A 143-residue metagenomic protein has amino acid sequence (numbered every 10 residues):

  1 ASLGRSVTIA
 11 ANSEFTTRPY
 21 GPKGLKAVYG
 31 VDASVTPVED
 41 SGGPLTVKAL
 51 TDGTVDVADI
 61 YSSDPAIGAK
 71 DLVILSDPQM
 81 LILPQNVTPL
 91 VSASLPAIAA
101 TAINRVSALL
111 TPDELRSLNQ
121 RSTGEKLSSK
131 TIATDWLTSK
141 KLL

Functional and structural regions predicted by a protein language model:
A1, T17-Y20, I98-L143: Ligand-binding clefts/hinges and TM-proximal coupling segments of bilobed small-molecule sensing domains
A1-V47, K126-T131: Bilobed "Venus flytrap"/periplasmic-binding protein-like clamshell domains and structurally analogous long
E14-T17, S63-I67, S94-P96: Solvent-exposed loop/turn segments at secondary-structure junctions within structured extracellular/periplasmic domains
D32, D52-V57, A66-Q79: Ligand-binding "clamshell"
V38, L45-D56, I60-S63: A contiguous pocket-lining binding segment that forms or flanks enzyme active sites
Y61, I74-S76, L81-T88: A post-motif C-terminal structural segment
P84-I98: A bilobed periplasmic-binding-protein/Venus flytrap-type ligand-binding module shared by bacterial periplasmic
